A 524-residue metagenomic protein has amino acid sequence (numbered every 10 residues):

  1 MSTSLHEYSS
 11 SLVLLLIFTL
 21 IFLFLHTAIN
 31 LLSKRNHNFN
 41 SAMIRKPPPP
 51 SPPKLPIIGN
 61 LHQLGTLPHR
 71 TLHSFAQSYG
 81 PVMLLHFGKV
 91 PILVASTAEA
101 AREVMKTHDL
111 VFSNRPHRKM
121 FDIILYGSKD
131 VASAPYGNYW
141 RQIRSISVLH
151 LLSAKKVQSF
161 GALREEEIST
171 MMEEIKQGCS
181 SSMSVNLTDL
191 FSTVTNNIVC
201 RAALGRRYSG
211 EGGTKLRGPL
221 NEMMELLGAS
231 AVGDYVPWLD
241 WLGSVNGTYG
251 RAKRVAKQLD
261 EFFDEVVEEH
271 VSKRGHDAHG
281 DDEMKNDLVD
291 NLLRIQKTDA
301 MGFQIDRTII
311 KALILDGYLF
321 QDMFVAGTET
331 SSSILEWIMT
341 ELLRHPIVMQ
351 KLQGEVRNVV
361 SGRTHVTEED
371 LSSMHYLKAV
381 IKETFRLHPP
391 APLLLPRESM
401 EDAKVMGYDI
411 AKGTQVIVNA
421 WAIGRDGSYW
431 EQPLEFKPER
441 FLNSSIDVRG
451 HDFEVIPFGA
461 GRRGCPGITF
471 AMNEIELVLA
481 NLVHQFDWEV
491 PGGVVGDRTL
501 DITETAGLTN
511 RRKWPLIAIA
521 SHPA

Functional and structural regions predicted by a protein language model:
M1-E7, L23, W488, G507-A524: C-terminal helix/juxtamembrane-tail motif
S2-S128, N138, Q142, E165-E173 (+1 more regions): N-terminal membrane-proximal hinge/A-helix region immediately C-terminal to the signal-anchor transmembrane segment
L61-G80, Q258-E261, T367-G407, G427 (+2 more regions): Conserved cytochrome P450 K-helix E-x-x-R motif and the immediately C-terminal K′/meander segment
V94-K106, L110-S113, G205-L216, G327-G354 (+4 more regions): Classical protein tyrosine phosphatase
S113, P346-V348, I468-T509: Cytochrome P450 heme-binding "Cys pocket" and the immediately downstream C-terminal segment
P116-I124, Q158-L335, K351, E368 (+1 more regions): Cytochrome P450 heme-thiolate monooxygenase catalytic core
L315, F320-Q321, M406, S444-I475 (+1 more regions): Cytochrome P450 heme-thiolate "Cys pocket" and heme-binding signature region
H388, D402, V418-I446: Conserved cytochrome P450 K-helix/beta-meander segment immediately N-terminal to the heme-binding cysteine loop
